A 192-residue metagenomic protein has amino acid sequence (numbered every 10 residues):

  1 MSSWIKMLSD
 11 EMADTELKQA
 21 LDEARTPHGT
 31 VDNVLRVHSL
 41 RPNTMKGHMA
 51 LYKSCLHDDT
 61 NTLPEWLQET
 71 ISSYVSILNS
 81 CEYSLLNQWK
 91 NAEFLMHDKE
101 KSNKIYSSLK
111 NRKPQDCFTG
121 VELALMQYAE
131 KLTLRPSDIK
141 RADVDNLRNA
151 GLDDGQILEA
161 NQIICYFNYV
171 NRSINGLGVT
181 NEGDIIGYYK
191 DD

Functional and structural regions predicted by a protein language model:
M1-D192: Hydrophobic alpha-helical segments
